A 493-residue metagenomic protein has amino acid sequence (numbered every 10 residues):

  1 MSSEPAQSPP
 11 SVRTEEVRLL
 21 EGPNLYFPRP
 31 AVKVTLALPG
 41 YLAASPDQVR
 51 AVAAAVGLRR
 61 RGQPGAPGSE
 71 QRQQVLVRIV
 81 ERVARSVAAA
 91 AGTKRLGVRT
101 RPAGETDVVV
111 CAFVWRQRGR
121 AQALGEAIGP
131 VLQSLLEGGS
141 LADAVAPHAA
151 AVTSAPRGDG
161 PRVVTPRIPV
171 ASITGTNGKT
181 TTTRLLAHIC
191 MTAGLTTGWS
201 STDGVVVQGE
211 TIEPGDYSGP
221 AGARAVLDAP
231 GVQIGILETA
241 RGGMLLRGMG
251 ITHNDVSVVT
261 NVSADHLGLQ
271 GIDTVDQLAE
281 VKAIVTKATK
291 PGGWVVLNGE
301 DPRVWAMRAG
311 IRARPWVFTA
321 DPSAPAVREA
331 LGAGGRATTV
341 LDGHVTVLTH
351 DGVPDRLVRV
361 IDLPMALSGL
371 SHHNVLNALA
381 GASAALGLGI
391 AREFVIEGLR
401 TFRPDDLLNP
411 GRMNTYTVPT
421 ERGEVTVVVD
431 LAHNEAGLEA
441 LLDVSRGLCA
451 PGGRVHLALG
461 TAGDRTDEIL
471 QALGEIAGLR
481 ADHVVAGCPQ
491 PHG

Functional and structural regions predicted by a protein language model:
M1-G160, L370: N-terminal leader/targeting and accessory segments in enzymes
G158-T211: Walker A (P-loop) phosphate-binding motif
T180, S200, E238, T260 (+5 more regions): Residue-level signal for inorganic ion chemistry
Y217-I311, W316-V317, P322-E329, D362 (+1 more regions): Flexible active-site lid/hinge loop adjacent to a nucleotide/diphosphate and Mg2+-phosphate binding pocket
V295-G299, H456-L459, D482-Q490: Short internal beta-strands
A313-D342, G398-F402, N414: Beta-strand->loop->alpha-helix junctions that form or flank phosphate-binding loops in nucleotide-handling enzymes
R356-H483: Nucleotide phosphate-binding/pyrophosphate-handling subdomain across enzymes that bind or process nucleotide phosphates
A432-E435, G487-G493: Structural/interface elements that position substrates and couple domains in central-metabolism enzymes
